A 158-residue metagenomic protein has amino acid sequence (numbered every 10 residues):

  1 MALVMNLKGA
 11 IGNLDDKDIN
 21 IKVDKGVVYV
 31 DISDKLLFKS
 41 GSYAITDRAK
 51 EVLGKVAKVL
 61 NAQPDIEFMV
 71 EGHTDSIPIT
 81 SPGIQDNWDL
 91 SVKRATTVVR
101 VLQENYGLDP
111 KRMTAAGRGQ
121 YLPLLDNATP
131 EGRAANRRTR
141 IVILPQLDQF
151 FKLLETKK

Functional and structural regions predicted by a protein language model:
M1-K22: Extracellular/lumenal/periplasmic "stalk" regions immediately C-terminal to a signal peptide or transmembrane helix
D16-D18, D65, P110: Short secondary-structure junction motifs
V23-V27: Short Gly/Ser/Thr- and Asp/Glu-enriched loop/turn motifs at secondary-structure junctions
V28-S33: Short, aliphatic-rich beta-strand segments
L37-K55, V59, Q63, H73-K158: Periplasmic OmpA-like peptidoglycan-binding domain that tethers envelope proteins to the cell wall
